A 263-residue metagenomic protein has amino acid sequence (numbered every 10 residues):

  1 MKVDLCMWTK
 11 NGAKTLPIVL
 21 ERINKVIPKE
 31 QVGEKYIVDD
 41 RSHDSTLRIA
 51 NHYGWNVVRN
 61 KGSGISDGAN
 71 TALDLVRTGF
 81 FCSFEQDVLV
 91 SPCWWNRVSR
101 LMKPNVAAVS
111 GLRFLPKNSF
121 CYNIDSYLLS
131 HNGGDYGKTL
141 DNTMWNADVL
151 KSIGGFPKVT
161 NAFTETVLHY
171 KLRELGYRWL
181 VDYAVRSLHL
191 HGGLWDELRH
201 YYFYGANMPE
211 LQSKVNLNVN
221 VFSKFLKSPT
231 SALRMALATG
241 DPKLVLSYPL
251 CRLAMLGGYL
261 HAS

Functional and structural regions predicted by a protein language model:
G12-I27: Short, well-formed alpha-helical segments that are part of the catalytic scaffolds of diverse glycosyltransferases
D39-L47, V88: A conserved acidic beta->alpha catalytic loop
N60-V76: Glycine-rich, basic loop-to-helix element that forms the pyrophosphate-binding segment of sugar-nucleotide handling
F81: Short aromatic/hydrophobic "clamp" motif used to bind/position activated sugar donors
C93-C121: Conserved donor NDP-sugar-binding/catalytic core segment of glycosyltransferases
L115, L128-W145, T160-N161: A recurrent flexible, glycine/aromatic-enriched loop bordering the glycosyltransferase active site that acts as
N161-Y170: Acidic donor-binding loop at a coil-to-helix junction in glycosyltransferase catalytic cores that engages
H200-S263: Non-catalytic, C-terminal membrane-associated alpha-helical segments of glycosyltransferases
